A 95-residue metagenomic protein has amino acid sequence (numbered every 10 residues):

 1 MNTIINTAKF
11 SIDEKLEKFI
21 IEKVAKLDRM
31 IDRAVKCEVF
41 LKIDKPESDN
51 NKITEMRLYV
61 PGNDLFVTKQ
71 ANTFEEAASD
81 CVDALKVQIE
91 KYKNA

Functional and structural regions predicted by a protein language model:
M1-A95: N-terminal, polar/charged subdomain of small-to-medium soluble alpha/beta proteins
